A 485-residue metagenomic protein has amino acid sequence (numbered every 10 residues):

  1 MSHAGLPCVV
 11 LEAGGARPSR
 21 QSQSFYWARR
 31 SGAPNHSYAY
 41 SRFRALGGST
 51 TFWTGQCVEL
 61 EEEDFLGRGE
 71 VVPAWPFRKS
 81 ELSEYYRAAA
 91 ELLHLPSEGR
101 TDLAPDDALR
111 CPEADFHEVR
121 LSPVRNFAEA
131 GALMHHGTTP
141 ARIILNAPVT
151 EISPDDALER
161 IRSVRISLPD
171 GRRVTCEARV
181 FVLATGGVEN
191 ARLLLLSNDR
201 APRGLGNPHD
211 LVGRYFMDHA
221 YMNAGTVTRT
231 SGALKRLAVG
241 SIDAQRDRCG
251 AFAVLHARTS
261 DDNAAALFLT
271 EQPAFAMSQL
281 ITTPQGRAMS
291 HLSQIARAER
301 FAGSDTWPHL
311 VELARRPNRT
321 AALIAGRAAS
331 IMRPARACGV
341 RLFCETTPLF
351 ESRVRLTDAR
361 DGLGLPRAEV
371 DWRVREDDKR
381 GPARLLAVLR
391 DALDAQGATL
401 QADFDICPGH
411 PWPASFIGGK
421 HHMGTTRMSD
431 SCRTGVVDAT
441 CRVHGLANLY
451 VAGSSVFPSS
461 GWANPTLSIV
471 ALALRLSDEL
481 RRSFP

Functional and structural regions predicted by a protein language model:
M1-V10: N-terminal Rossmann-like FAD-binding beta1-loop-alpha1 element of flavoenzymes
S2, G137, D394: Anion (oxyanion) recognition and catalysis
H3, G14-R17, Y26, A39 (+6 more regions): Glycine-rich loop(s) and the adjacent beta-strand/alpha-helix scaffold that form part
S19-S22, S49, G55, D64-F65 (+2 more regions): Short, solvent-exposed loop/turn and secondary-structure capping segments
W27-R100, T347-T357, G362: Redox-cofactor-proximal catalytic regions of oxidoreductases
E70-S163, S415-G418: Conserved redox-cofactor binding core of oxidoreductases
R142-R160, L323-R353, L363-S460, T466: A glycine-rich dinucleotide-binding beta-alpha-beta segment and adjacent secondary-structure elements that constitute
A184, R192-P334, P485: Mid-to-C-terminal "cap/lid" subdomains and adjacent gly/pro-rich loops that border and regulate access to redox
